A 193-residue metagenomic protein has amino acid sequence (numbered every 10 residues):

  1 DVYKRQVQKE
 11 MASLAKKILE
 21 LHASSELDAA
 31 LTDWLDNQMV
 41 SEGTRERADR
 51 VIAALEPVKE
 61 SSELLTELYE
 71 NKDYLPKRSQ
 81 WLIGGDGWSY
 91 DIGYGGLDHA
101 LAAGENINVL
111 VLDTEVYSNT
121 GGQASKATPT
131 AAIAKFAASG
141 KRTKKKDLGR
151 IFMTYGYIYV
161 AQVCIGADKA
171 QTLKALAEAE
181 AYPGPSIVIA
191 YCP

Functional and structural regions predicted by a protein language model:
V2-Y3: Short, small-residue-biased leader/transition segments that mark boundaries at the very start of proteins
K9: Conserved phosphoryl-transfer catalytic core
L14-S62: Low-complexity, highly charged intrinsically disordered N-terminal segments that act as targeting/localization
S61-P185: Thiamine diphosphate
S186-A190: Active-site regions of oxyanion-processing enzymes, predominantly non-cytosolic
